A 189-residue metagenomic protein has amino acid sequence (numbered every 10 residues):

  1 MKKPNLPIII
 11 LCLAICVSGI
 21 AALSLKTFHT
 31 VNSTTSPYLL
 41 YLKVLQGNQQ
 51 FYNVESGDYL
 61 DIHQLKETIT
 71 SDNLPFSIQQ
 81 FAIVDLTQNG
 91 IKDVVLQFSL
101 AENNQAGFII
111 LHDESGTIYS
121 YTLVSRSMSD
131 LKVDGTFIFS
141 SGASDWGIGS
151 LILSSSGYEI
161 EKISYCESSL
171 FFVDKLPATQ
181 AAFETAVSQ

Functional and structural regions predicted by a protein language model:
K2-L13: N-terminal Sec-pathway targeting helices
I15-G19: Hydrophobic core
A22-N53, V133-Q189: Acidic, small-residue rich beta-repeat scaffolds with periodic aromatic anchors
V31-P75, S115-S127, K162: Blade-edge motifs of beta-propeller repeat domains
Q80-Q88, D130-K132: Structural signature of eukaryotic scaffold interfaces centered on beta-propeller domains
Q88-F98, D134-I138: Acidic/hydrophobic-patterned starts of short beta strands in beta-sheet-rich repeat architectures
N103-I109, W146-S150: Structural motif
I109-Y121, L151-K162: Surface-exposed loop/turn elements that mediate protein-protein interactions on large endomembrane-trafficking
